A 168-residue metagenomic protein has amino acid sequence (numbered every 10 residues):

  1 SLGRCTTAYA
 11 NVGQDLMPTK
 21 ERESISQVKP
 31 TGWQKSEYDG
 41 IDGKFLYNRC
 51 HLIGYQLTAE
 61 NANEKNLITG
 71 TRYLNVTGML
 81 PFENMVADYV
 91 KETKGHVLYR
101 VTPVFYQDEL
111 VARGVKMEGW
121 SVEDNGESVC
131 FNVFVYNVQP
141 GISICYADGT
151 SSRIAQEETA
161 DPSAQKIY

Functional and structural regions predicted by a protein language model:
G3-Y168: Domain-level detector of nuclease and nuclease-like folds in predominantly extracellular/periplasmic contexts
